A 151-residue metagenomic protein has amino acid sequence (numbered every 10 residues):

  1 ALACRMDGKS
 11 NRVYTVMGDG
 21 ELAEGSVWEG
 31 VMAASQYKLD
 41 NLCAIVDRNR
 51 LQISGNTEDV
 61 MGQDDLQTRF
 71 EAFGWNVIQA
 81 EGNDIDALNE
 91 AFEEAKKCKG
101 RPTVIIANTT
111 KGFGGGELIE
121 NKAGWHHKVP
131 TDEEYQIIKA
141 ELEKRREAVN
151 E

Functional and structural regions predicted by a protein language model:
A1-E151: Glycine-rich ThDP/TPP pyrophosphate-binding loop and its adjacent helix/strand module within ThDP-dependent enzymes
